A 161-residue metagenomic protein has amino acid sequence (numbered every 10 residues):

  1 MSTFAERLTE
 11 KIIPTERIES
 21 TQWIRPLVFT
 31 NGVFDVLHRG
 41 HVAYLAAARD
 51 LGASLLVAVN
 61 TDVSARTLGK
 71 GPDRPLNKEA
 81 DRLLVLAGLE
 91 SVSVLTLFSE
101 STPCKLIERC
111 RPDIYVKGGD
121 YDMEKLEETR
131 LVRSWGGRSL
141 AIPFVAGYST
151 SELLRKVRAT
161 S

Functional and structural regions predicted by a protein language model:
M1-S161: Nucleotidyltransferase catalytic core that binds NTPs
